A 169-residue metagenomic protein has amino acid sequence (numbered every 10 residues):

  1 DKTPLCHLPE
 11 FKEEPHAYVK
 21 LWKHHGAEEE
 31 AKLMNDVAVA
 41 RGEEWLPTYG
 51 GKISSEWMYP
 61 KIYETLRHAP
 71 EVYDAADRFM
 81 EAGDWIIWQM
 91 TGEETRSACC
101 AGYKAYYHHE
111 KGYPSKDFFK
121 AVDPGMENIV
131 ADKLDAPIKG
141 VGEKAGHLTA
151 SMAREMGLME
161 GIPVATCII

Functional and structural regions predicted by a protein language model:
D1-I169: Glycine-rich phosphate-binding/catalytic subdomain of phosphoryl-transfer and nucleotide/sugar-phosphate-processing
